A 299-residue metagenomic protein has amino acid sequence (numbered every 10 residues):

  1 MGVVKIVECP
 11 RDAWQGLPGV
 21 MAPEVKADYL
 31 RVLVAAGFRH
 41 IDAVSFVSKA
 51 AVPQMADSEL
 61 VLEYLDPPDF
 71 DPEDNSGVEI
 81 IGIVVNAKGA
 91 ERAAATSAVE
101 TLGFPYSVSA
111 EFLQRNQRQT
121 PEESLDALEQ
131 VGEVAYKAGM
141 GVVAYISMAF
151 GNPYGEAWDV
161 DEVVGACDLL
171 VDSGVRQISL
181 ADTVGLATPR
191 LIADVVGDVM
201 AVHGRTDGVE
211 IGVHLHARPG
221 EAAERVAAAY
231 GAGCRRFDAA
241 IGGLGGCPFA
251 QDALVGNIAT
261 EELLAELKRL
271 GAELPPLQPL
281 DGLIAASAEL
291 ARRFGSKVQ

Functional and structural regions predicted by a protein language model:
M1-Q299: Catalytic cores and adjacent flexible loops of soluble metabolic enzymes that perform enolate/carbanion chemistry on
